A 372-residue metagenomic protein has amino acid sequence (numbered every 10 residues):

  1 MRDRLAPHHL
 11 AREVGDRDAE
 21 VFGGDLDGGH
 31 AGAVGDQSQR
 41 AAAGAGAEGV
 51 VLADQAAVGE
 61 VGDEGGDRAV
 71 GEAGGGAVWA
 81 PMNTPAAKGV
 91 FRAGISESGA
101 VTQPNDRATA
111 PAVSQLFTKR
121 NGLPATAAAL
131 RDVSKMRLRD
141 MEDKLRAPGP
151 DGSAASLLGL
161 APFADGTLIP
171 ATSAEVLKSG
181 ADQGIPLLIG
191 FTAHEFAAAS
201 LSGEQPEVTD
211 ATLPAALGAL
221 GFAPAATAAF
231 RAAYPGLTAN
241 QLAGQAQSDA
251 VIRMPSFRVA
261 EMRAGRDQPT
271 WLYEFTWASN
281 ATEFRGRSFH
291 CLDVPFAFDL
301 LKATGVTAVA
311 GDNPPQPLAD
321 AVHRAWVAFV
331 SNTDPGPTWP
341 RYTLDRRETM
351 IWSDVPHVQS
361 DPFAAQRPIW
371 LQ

Functional and structural regions predicted by a protein language model:
A6, A11, D18-F22, H30-A33 (+2 more regions): Short linear motifs in low-complexity or flexible loops
G66-E72: Alpha/beta-hydrolase fold nucleophile elbow
G75-A87: Short glycine-enriched nucleophile-adjacent loop and the immediately C-terminal alpha-helix near the catalytic center
K88, A93, E97-A216, A243-G265: Substrate-access "cap/lid" subdomains that shape and gate the entrance to catalytic or ligand-binding pockets
A100-N105, A164, S173-A174, L237-A250 (+3 more regions): Active-site rim elements
D182-R231, N313-P317, H323, D354-Q372: C-terminal, loop-rich substrate-recognition/catalytic regions characterized by aromatic stacking residues
L201, M254-Q372: Mobile gating loops/cap/lid regions near enzyme active sites that modulate substrate access
F222-R266, W271-W277: Alpha/beta-hydrolase fold catalytic core
